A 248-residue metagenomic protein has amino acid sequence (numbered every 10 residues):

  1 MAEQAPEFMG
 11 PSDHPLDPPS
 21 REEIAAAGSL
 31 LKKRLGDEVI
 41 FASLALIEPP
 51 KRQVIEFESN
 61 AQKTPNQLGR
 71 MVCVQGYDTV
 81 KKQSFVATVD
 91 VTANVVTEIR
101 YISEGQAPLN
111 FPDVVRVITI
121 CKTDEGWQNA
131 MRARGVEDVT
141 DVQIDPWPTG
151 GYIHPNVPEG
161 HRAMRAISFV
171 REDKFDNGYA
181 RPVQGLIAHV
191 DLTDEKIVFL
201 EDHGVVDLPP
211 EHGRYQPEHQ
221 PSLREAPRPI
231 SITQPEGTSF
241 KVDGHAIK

Functional and structural regions predicted by a protein language model:
M1-D13, S29, K33, Q62 (+1 more regions): Basic/polar N-terminal segments that are highly enriched at the extreme N-terminus, encompassing both cleavable
M1-E23, A45, P209: Intrinsically disordered, low-structural-confidence terminal and linker regions
A2, I102-K248: Extended, regular secondary-structure scaffolds
A5-P15, N94-G105: Acidic/histidine-rich, surface-exposed loop or edge segments in extracytoplasmic proteins
E22, A26, L30, L68 (+1 more regions): Interaction-mediating elements
E23-I24, V39, V114: Short amphipathic alpha-helical segments that mediate assembly, nucleic-acid/protein binding, or membrane association
L31-K51, P209-E218: Short N-terminal secondary-structure initiator segments
D37-V91, D138-D191: Exposed beta-strand-loop-beta-strand "reactive/processing" segments of non-cytosolic proteins
